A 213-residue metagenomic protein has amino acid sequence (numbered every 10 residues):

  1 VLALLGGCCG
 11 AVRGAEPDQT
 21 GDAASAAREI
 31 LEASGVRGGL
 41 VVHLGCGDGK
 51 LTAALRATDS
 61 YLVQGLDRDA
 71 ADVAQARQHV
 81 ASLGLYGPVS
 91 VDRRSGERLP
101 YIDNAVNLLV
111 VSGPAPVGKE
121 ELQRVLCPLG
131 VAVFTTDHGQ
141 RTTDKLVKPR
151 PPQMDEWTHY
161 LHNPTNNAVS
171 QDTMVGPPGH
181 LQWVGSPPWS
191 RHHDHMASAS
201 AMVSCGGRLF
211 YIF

Functional and structural regions predicted by a protein language model:
V1-G7: Bacterial N-terminal signal peptides
A15-R37: S-adenosyl-L-methionine
V36-A54, S60-Q64: Conserved class I S-adenosyl-L-methionine
L44, D48, V63-L66, Q78-H79 (+3 more regions): Secretory-pathway ectodomains
D69: Conserved SAM/SAH-binding beta-strand->alpha-helix loop
G84-G96: Conserved SAM-binding strand-loop segment of SAM-dependent methyltransferases
E97-L108: A short acidic, Gly/Pro-enriched loop at the edge of an enzyme's catalytic core that lines a small-molecule cofactor
V117-V131: A short glycine-rich, Lys/Arg-flanked "PGG" loop and its adjoining helix->strand segment in the class I
